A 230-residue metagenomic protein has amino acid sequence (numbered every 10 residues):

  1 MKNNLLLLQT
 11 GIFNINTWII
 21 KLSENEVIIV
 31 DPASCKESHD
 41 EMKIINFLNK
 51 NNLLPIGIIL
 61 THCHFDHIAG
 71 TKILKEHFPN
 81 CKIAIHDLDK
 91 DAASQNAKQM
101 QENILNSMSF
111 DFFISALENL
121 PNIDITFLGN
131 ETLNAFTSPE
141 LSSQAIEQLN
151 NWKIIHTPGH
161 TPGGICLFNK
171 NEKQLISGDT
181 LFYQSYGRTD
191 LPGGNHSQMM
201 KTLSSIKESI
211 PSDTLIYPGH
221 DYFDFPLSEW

Functional and structural regions predicted by a protein language model:
M1-N51, C166-S177: Conserved beta-strand hairpin/beta-sheet module of binuclear metal-dependent hydrolase folds, prominently
L8-T10, D124, I155-P158: Short Gly/Pro-enriched turn/cap motifs at secondary-structure boundaries
F13-N14, P121, T161: Short, basic and Ser/Thr-rich N-terminal targeting/leader segments
E26, P121-I123, S185-G187: Short amphipathic alpha-helical segments
S34-H39, I45-N150: Active-site HxH/HxHxD metal-binding segment of metal-dependent hydrolases
S34-K36, M100, E140, A145-W230: Metallo-beta-lactamase
